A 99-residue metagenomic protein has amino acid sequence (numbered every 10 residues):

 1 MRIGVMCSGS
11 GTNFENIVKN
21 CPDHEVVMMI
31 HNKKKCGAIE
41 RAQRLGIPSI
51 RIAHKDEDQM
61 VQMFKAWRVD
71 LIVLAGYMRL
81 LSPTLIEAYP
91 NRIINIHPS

Functional and structural regions predicted by a protein language model:
M1-S99: One-carbon transfer enzymes
